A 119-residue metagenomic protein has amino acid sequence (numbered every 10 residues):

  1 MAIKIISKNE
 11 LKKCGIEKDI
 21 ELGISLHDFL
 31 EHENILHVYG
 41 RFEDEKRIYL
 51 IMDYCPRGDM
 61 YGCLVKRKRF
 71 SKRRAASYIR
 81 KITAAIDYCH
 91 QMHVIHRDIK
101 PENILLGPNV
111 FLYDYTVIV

Functional and structural regions predicted by a protein language model:
I5-L30: Conserved N-lobe beta3->alphaC-helix segment of eukaryotic protein kinase catalytic domains
G40-R41: A short, aromatic-enriched beta-strand patch in the conserved N-lobe beta-sheet of the protein kinase catalytic domain
K46-D59: Conserved short submotifs of the Hanks-type protein kinase catalytic core that shape the nucleotide-binding pocket
Y61-F70: AlphaC helix of the protein kinase catalytic domain
Y78-I79: Activation segment signature within eukaryotic-like protein kinase domains
I82-A85, C89: Conserved hydrophobic alpha-helix
H90, V94-L106: Catalytic-loop of the protein kinase fold
L106-N109, Y113: Activation-loop N-terminal segment of eukaryotic-like protein kinases
